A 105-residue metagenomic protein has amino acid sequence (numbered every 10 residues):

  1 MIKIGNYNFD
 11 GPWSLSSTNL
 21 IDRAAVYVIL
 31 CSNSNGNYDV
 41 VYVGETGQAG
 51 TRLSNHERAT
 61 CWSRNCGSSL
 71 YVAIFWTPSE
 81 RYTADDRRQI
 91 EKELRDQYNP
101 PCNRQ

Functional and structural regions predicted by a protein language model:
M1-N55, P78-D96: GIY-YIG nuclease catalytic motif and its immediate N-terminal context
G50-F75: A broadly used, surface-exposed interaction patch
P100-Q105: Coupling/hinge elements of helicase-like and P-loop NTPase modules
